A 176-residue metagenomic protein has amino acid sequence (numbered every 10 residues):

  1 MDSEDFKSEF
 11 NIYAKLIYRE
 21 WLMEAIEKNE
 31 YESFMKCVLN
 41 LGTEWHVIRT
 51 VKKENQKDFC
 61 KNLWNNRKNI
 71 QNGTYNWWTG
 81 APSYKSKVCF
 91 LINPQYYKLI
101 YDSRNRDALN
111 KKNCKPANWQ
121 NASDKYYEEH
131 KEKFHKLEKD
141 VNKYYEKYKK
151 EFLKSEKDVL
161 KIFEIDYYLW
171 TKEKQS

Functional and structural regions predicted by a protein language model:
M1-W77, Q95-S176: An N-terminal alpha-helical hairpin/helix-loop-helix interaction module that forms a charged, gly/pro-flexible surface
Y84-L91: Short hydrophobic alpha-helical segments that form membrane-spanning helices or hydrophobic packing faces of helical
